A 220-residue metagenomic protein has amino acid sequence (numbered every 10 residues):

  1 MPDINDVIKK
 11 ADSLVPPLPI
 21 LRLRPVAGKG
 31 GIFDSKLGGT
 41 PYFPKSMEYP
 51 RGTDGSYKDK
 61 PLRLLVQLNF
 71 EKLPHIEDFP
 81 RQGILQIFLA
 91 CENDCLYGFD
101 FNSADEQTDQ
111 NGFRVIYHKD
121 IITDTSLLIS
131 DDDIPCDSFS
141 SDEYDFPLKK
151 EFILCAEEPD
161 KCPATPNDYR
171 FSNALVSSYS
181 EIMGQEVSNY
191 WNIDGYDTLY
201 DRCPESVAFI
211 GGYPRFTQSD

Functional and structural regions predicted by a protein language model:
M1-D220: Preference for intrinsically disordered or flexible, low-complexity segments and adjacent hinge/connector residues
